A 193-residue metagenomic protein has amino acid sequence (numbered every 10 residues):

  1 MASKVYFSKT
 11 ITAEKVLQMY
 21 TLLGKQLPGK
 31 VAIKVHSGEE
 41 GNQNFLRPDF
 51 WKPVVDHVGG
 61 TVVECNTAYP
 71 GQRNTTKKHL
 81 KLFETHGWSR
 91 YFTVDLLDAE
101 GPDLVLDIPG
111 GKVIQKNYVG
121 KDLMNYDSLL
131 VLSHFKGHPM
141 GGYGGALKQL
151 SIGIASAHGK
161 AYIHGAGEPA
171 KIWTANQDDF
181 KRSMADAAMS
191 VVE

Functional and structural regions predicted by a protein language model:
M1-E193: N-terminal and secondary-structure boundary signal
